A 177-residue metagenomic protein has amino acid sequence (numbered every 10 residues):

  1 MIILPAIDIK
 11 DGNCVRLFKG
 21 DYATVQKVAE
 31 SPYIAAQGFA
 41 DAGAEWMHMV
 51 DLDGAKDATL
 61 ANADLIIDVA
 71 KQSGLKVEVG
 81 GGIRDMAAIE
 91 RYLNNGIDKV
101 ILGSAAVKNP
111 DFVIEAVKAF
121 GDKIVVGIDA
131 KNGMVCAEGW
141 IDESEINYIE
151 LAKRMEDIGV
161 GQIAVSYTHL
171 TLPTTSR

Functional and structural regions predicted by a protein language model:
I3-I7, H48, V77-V79, V100-L102 (+2 more regions): Hydrophobic faces of well-ordered beta-strands that scaffold small-molecule active sites in alpha/beta enzyme cores
D21-Q37: Short catalytic helix/loop segments, enriched in acidic residues and glycine and frequently bearing histidine
Y22, K99-A164: Conserved anion-binding
T59-E78, A116-G127: Alpha-helix-loop-beta-strand connector modules within alpha/beta enzyme cores
V79-M86, A105-A106: Glycine-rich beta-to-alpha transition loops that act as phosphate-gripper elements at the mouths of alpha/beta enzyme
R84-N95: Catalytic cores of alpha/beta
T168-T174: Conserved small/polar residues in nucleotide/adenosyl-binding loops
